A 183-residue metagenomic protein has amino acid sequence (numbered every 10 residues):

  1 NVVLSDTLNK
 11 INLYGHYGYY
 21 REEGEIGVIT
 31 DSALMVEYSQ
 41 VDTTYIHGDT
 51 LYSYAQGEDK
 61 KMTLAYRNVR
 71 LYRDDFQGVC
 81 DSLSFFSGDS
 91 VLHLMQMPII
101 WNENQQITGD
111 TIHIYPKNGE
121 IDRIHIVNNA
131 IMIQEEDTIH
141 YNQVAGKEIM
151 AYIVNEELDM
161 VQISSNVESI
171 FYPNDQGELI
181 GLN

Functional and structural regions predicted by a protein language model:
N1-N183: Structural signature for solvent-exposed beta-strand/loop edge elements and short helix-capping sites, enriched
